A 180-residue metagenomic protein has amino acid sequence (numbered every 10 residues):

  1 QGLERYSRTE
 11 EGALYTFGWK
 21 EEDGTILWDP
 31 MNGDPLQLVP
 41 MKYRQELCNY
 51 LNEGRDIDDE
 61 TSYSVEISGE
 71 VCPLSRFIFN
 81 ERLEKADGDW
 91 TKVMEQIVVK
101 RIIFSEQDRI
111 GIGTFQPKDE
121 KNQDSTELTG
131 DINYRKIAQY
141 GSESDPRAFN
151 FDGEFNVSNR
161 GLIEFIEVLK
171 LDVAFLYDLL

Functional and structural regions predicted by a protein language model:
Q1-L180: Conserved ASCE/P-loop NTPase catalytic core
